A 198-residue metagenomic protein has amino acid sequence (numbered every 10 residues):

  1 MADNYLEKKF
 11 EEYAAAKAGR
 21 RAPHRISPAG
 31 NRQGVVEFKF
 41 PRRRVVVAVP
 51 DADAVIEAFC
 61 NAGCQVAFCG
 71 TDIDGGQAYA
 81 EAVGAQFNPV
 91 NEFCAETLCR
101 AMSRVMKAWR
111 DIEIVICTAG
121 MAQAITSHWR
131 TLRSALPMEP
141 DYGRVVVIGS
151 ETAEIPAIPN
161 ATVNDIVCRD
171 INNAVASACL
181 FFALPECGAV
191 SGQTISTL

Functional and structural regions predicted by a protein language model:
E7-G30: N-terminal intrinsically disordered, low-complexity tails
S27-T71: Canonical Rossmann dinucleotide-binding motif of NAD(H)/NADP(H)-dependent dehydrogenases/reductases, specifically
F40-P41, A82-Q86, E96-I125, P140 (+1 more regions): A glycine-rich helix->loop->beta "capping" turn within Rossmann-like NAD(P)(H)-dependent oxidoreductase domains
V47-A48, C69, I112-A124, R144-G149 (+1 more regions): Rossmann-fold scaffold of SDR-type NAD(P)-dependent oxidoreductases
D72-G75, D170: Helix N-cap at the beta1-alpha1 junction of Rossmann-like dinucleotide-binding domains, i.e., the first residues
E92: Hydrophobic anchor residue in the Rossmann-like NAD(P) cofactor-binding loop of oxidoreductases, predominantly
K107, G120-G143, S150-E154, L184: Amphipathic alpha-helical dimer-interface segment in Rossmann-like NAD(P)H-dependent oxidoreductases
T162, A189-Q193: Short, small/polar-rich loop/turn modules that mediate ligand/substrate recognition or access, typified
